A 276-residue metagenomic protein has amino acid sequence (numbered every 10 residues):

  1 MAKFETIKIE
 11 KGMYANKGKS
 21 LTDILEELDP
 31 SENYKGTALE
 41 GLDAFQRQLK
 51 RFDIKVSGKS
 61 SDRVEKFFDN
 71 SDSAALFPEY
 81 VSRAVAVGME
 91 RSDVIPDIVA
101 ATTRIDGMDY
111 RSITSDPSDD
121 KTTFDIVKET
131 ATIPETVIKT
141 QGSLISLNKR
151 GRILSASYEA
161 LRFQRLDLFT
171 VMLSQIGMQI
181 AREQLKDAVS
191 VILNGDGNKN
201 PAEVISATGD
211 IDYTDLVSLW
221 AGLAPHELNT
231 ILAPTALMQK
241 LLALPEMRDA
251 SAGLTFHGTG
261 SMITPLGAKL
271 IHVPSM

Functional and structural regions predicted by a protein language model:
M1-A74: Intrinsically disordered, low-complexity terminal tails
V64-R150: Assembly/oligomerization interface modules of large self-assembling protein complexes
I113-T114, S155, L232, I271: Residues in well-ordered beta-strands of folded domains
T122-T123, Q164-R165, K240-L242: Short helix/loop capping segments that flank catalytic or ligand/cofactor-binding pockets
I138-G142, Q164-R165, I231: Hydrophobic alpha-helical bundles in membrane proteins
L147, F169, I231-P234: Active-site-proximal structural scaffolding
G151-A224: Alpha-helical scaffold segments that mediate packing/assembly in large oligomeric complexes
T214-M276: Extended oligomerization regions of viral-like shell subunits
